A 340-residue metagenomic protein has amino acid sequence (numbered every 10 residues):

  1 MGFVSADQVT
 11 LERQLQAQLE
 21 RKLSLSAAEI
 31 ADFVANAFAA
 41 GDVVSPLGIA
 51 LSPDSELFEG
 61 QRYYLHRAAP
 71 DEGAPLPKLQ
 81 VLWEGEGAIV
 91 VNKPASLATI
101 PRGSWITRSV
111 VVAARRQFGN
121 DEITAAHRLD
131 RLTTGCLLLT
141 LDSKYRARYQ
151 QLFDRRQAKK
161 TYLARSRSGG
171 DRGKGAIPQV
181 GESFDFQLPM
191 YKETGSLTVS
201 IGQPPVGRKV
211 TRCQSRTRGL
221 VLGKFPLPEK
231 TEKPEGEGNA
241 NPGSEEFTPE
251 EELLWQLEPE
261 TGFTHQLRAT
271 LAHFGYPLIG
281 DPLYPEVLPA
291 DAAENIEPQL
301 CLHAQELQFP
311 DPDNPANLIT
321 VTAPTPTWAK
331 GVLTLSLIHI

Functional and structural regions predicted by a protein language model:
M1-L337: RNA pseudouridine synthases
